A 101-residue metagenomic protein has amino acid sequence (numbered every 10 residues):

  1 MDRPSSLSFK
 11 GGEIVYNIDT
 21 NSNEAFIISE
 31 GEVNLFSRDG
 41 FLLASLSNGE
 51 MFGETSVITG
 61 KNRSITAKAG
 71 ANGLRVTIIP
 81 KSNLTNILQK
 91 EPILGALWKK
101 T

Functional and structural regions predicted by a protein language model:
M1-D2: A short, low-complexity linker immediately N-terminal to eukaryotic Hanks-type protein kinase catalytic domains
S6-N72: Cyclic nucleotide-binding regulatory domains
F41, N62, I79, P92-A96: Charged, alpha-helix-enriched surfaces in structured cytosolic catalytic cores of large nucleotide-utilizing machines
G73-N83: A short hydrophobic beta-strand segment most commonly corresponding to one strand of the jelly-roll/cupin
S82-T101: A small-molecule sensor/coupling module
